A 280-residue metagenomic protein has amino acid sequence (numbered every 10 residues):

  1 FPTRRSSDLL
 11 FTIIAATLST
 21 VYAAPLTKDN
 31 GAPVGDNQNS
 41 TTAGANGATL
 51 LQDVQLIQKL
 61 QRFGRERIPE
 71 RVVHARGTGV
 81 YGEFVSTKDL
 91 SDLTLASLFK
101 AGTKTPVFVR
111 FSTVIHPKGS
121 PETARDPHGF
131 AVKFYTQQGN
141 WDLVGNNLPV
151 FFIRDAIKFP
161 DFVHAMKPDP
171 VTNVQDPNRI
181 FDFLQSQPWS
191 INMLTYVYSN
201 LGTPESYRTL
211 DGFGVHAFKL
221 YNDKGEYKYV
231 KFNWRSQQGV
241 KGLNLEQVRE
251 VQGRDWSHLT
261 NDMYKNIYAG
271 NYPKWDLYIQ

Functional and structural regions predicted by a protein language model:
F1-S6: Short, small-residue-biased leader/transition segments that mark boundaries at the very start of proteins
S7-A23: Cleavable N-terminal signal peptides of Sec/SRP-targeted secreted and luminal proteins
Y22-Q280: Active-site-adjacent core segments of small-molecule enzymes
